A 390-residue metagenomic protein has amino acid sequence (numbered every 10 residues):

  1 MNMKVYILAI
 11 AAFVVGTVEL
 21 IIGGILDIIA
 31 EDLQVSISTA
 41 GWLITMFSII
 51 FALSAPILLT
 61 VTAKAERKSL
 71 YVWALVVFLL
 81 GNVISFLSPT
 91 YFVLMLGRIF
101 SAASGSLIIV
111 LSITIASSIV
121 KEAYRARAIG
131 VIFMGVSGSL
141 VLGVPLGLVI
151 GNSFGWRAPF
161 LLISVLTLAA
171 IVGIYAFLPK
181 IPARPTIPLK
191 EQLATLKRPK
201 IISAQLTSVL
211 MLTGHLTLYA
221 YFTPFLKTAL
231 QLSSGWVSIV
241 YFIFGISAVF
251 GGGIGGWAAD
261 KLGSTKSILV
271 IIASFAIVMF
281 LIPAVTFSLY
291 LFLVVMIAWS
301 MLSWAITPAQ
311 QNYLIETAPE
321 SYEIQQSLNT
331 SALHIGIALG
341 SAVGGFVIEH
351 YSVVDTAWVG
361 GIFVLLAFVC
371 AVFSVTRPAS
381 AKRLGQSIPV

Functional and structural regions predicted by a protein language model:
Q34, E66, L87-V93, Q231 (+1 more regions): Helix-breaking motifs and short loop linkers at transmembrane-helix boundaries and internal kinks in secondary membrane
L53-F92: Conserved MFS/SLC helix-loop-helix module at the cytosolic interface between two early adjacent transmembrane helices
A55-E66, G252-G263, I348: Helix-to-loop junctions at the C-terminal end of transmembrane segments in multipass secondary transporters
G81, F92-F100, Y290-A298: Paired small-residue
V93, E122, G130-A176, Y221 (+1 more regions): Helix-loop-helix hairpin linking two adjacent transmembrane segments in secondary transporters
G97-G135: Cytoplasmic helix-loop-helix junction between adjacent transmembrane helices in 12-TM secondary transporters
T265-Q310: C-terminal transmembrane helical hairpin of 12-TM major facilitator-type secondary transporters
T317-V353, G360: A late C-terminal transmembrane helix in Major Facilitator Superfamily
